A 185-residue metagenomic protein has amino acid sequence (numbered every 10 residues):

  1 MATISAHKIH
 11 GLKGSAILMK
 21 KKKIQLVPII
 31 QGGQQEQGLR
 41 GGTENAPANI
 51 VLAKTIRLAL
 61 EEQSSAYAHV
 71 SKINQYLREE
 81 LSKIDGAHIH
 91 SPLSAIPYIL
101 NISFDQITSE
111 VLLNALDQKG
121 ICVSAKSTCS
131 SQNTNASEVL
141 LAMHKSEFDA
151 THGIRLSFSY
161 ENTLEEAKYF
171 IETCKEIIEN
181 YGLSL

Functional and structural regions predicted by a protein language model:
M1-L185: Pyridoxal 5′-phosphate
